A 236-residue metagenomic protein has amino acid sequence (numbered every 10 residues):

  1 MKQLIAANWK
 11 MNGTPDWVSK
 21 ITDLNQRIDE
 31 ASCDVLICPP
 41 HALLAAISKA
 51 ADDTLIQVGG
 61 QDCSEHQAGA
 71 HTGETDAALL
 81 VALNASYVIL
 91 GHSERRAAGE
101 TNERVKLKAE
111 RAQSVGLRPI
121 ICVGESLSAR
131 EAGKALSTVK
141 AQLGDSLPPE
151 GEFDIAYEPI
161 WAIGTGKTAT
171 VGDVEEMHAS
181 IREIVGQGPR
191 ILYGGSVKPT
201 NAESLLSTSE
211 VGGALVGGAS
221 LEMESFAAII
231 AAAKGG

Functional and structural regions predicted by a protein language model:
M1-G236: Active-site loop-to-helix "anion-binding N-cap" substructures in soluble metabolic enzymes
